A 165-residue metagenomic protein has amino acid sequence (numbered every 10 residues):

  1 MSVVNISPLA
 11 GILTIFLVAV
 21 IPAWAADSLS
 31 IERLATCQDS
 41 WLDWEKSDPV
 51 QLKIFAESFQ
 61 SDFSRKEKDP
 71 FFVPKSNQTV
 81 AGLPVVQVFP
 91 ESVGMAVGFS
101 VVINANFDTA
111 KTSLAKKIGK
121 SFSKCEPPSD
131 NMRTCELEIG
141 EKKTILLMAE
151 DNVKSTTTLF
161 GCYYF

Functional and structural regions predicted by a protein language model:
M1-I12: Bacterial N-terminal signal peptides that target proteins for export
A10-V20: Bacterial N-terminal signal peptides
A25-F72: N-terminal export/targeting and maturation segments
W44-L52, M132-L137, K142-L147: Extracellular/mature segments of secreted proteins
V73-E136: Long, charged/polar, surface-exposed segments that mediate recognition or autoinhibition
T144-S155, G161: Short, exposed beta-strand-loop hairpins at the edges of beta-sheets in extracellular/periplasmic proteins
Y164-F165: Short, solvent-exposed mixed-charge patches
